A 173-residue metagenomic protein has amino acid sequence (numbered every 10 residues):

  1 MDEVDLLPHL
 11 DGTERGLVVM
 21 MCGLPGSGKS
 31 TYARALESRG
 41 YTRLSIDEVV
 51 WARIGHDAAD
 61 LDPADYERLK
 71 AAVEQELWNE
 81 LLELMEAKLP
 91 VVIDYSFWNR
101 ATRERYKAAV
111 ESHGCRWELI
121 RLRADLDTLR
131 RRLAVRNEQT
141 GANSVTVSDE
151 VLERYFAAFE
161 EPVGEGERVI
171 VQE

Functional and structural regions predicted by a protein language model:
M1-V18: Extreme N-terminal, non-catalytic leader segments that precede Walker-type/kinase nucleotide-binding cores
E3-L7, S30-T42, A124-E173: Conserved GTP-binding G-domain of TRAFAC-class P-loop NTPases and closely related GTPase folds
M21: Hydrophobic anchor at the beta1->P-loop junction of P-loop NTPases
S27-L89, V135: Conserved substrate/cofactor phosphate-moiety recognition/catalytic segment in nucleotide-dependent phosphotransferases
A52, M85, F97-E138, R154: ATP-dependent NMP and nucleoside kinases share a basic, alpha-helical "lid"
E67-E74, W78, R123, D149-F156: Amphipathic alpha-helical transducer elements in NTP-driven molecular machines
L89-W98, E165-E173: Phosphate-binding beta-loop-alpha motif at adenosine-nucleotide cofactor sites
